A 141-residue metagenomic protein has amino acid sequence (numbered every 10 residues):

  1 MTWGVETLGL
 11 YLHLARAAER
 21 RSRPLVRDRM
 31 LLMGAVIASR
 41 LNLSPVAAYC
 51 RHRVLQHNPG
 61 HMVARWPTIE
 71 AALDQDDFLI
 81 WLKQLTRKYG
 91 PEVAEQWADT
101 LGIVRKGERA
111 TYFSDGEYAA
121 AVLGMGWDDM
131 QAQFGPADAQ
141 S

Functional and structural regions predicted by a protein language model:
M1-E6, L10, P59-S141: Intrinsically disordered, low-complexity, charge-biased linker/tail regions
Y11-L14, L31, A48-R51: TPR repeat positional signature
E19-R20, S39: Hydrophobic/aromatic side-chain positions at a characteristic register within alpha-helices of tetratricopeptide repeats
P24-L25, S44: TPR-repeat structural position
L31-L32, A38, R51, N58 (+1 more regions): Inward-facing hydrophobic residues that define packing positions of alpha-helical scaffold repeats
L41-N42, H61: Alpha-solenoid repeat scaffolds
